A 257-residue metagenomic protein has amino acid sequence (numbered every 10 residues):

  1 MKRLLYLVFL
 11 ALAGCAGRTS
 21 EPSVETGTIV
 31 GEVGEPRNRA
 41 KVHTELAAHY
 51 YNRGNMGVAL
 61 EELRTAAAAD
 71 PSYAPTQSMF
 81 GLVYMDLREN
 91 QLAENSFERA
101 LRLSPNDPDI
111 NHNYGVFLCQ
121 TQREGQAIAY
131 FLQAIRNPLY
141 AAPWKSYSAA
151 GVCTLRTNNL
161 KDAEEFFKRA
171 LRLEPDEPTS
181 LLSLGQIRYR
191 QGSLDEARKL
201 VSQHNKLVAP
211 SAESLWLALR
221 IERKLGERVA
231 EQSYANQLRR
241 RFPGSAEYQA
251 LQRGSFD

Functional and structural regions predicted by a protein language model:
G14-V33: Bacterial Sec signal peptide processing site at the extreme N-terminus
V30-S72, Y84, Q91, N95: Post-signal-peptide N-terminal segment of Sec-exported extracytoplasmic proteins
E35, A69, L103-S104, N137-L139 (+3 more regions): Structural marker of alpha-solenoid helical repeat scaffolds
R39, Y73, D107, A141-P143 (+3 more regions): Residue-level recognition of tetratricopeptide repeat
E45, M79, N113, Y147-A149 (+2 more regions): Canonical tetratricopeptide repeat
G54-E62, L87-R99, T121-Q133, K145 (+3 more regions): Structural signature of tandem alpha-helical TPR/SEL1-like repeats, specifically the intra-repeat loop/turn
